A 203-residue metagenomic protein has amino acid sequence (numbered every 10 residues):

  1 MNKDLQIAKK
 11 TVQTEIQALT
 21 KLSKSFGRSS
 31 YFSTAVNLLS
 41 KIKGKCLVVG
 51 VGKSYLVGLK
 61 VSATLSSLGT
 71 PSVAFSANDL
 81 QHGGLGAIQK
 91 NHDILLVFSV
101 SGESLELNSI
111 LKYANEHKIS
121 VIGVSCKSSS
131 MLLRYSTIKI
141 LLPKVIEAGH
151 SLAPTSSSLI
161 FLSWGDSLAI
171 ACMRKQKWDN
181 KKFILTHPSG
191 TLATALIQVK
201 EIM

Functional and structural regions predicted by a protein language model:
M1-K41: An N-terminal, well-structured beta->alpha segment
K9-A18, L65, I197-M203: Short, basic/glycine-rich phosphate-binding loops at helix/coil junctions that contact nucleotide phosphates
K10, T14, L159, S163 (+2 more regions): Generic recognition of short, well-ordered alpha-helical interface segments
S30, S130, G190-T191: Serine-centered coil/turn micro-motif
S40-Q176: Glycine-rich phosphate-binding loops that contact phosphosugars or nucleotide phosphates
R134, A148, R174-M203: Internal, active-site/partner-interface "lid" segment
